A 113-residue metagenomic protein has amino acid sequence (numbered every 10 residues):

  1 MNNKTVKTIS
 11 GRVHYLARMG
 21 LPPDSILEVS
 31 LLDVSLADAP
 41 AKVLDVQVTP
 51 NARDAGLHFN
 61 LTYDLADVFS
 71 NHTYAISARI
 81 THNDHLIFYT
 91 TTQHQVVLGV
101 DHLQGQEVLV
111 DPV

Functional and structural regions predicted by a protein language model:
M1-T8, Q106-E107: Beta-strand-rich domain onsets/edges
I9-L16: A short, amphipathic beta-strand motif
R18-D24, V68-F69: A short beta-turn/strand-edge loop motif at beta-sheet boundaries
E28-L32, A75-R79: Beta-strand signatures of extracellular beta-sandwich domains
L36-D45, I87-T90: Short beta-strand and strand-turn-strand segments in soluble, beta-rich domains
D45-A66: A beta-strand/beta-hairpin structural motif
G56, V96-V113: Extracellular beta-sheet/turn segments enriched in Thr/Pro/Gly and aliphatic residues
S77-T91: Short acidic/polar inter-strand loop motif in beta-rich domains
